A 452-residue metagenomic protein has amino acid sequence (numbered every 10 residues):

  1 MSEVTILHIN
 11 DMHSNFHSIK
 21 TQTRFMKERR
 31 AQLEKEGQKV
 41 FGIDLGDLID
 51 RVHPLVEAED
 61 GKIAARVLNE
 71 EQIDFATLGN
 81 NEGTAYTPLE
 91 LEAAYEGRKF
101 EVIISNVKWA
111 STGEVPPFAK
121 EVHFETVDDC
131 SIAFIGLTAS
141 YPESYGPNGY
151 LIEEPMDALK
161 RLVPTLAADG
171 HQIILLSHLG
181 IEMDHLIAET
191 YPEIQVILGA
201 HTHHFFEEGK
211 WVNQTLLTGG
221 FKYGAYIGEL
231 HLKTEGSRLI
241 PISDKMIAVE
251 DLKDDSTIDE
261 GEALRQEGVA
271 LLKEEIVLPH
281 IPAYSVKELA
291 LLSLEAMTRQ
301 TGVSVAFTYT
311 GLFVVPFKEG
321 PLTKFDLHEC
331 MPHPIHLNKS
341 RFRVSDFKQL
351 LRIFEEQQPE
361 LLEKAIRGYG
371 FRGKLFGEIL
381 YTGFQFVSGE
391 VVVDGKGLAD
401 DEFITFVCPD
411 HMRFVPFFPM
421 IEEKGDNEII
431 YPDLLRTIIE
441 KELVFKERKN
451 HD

Functional and structural regions predicted by a protein language model:
M1-A248: Acidic, metal/ion-coordinating pockets
F118-V122, L216-L217, I227, A283 (+3 more regions): Glycine-rich, charged/polar anion/phosphate-binding loops that engage phosphate groups from diverse ligands
A168, R299, F406: Metal-centered catalytic cores of metalloenzymes
S177-H178, T310, C408-H411: Structural motif
A225-I227, H231, E235-E262, Q266 (+5 more regions): Catalytic centers of hydrolytic enzymes
E275-V303, F307-V314: An accessory alpha-helical subdomain
R343: Short, conserved phosphate/pyrophosphate- and ester-handling motifs at nucleotide-, phospho-/glycolipid
